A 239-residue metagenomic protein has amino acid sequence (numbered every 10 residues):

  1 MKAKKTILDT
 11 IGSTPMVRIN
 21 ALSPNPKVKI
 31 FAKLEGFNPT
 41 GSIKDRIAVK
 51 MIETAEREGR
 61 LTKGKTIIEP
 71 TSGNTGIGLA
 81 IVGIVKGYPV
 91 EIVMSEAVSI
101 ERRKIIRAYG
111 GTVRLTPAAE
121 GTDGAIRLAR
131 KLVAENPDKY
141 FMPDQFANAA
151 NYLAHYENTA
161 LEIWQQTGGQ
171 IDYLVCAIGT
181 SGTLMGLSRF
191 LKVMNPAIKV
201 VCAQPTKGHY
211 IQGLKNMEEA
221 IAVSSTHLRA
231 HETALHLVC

Functional and structural regions predicted by a protein language model:
M1-R229: PLP-dependent amino-acid enzyme catalytic core
H227, A234-C239: Single conserved hydrophobic/aromatic residue that forms the stacking wall/gate of nucleotide- or nucleobase-binding
